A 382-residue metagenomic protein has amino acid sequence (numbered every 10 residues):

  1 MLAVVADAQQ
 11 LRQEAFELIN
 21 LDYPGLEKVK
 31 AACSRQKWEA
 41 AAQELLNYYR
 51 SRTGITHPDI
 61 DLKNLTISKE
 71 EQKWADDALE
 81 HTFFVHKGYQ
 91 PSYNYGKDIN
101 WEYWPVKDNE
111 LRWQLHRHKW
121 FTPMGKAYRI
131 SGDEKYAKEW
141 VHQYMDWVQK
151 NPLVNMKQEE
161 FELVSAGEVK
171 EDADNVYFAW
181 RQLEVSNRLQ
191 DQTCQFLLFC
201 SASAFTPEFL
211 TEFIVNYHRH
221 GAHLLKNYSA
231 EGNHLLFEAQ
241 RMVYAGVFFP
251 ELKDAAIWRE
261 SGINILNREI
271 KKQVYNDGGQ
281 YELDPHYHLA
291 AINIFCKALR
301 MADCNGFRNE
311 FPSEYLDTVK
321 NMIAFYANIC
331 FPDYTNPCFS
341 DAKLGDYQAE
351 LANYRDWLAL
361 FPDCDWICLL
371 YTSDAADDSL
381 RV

Functional and structural regions predicted by a protein language model:
L2-A230, L236-V243: Extracellular glycan-targeting catalytic surfaces
W120, T372, A376: Conserved adenylation A10 loop of the ANL superfamily
I130-E134, L153-E160, N276, A302-N309 (+1 more regions): Surface-exposed helix-capping loop/turn segments at secondary-structure junctions
E134-K150, S201-N227, K253-E269, F307-I329 (+1 more regions): Extended, well-ordered alpha-helical scaffold segments
Y177, E231, Q280-D284: Alpha-helix N-cap/helix-initiation motif
F205-F209, L236-F237, V247-F248, K253-G306: The feature captures the catalytic groove of carbohydrate-active enzymes
G279-S373, R381: Carbohydrate-active enzyme catalytic cores, enriched for enzymes that act on polyanionic acidic polysaccharides
